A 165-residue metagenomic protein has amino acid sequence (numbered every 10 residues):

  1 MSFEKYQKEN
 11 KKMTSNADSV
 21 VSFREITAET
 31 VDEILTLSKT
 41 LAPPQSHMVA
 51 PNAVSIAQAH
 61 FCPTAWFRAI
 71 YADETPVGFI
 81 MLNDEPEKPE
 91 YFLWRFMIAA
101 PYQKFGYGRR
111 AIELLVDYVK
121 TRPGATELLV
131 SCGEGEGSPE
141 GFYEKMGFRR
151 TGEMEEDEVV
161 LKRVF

Functional and structural regions predicted by a protein language model:
Y6, N10-T14, E155-F165: Terminal substrate-recognition subdomain of acyl/acetyltransferases
N16-W94, A99-P101, I112-L114, Y118 (+2 more regions): Acetyl-CoA-dependent GNAT
T75, A99-E113, E134-G141, K145: Conserved glycine-rich acetyl-CoA-binding loop
T75, P89, F105, E127 (+2 more regions): Non-catalytic interaction surface on structured domains
V119-C132: Conserved GNAT acetyl-CoA-binding A-motif
L129-E140, E156-E158: Conserved beta-strand-loop-alpha-helix junction that forms the acyl-donor binding cleft
